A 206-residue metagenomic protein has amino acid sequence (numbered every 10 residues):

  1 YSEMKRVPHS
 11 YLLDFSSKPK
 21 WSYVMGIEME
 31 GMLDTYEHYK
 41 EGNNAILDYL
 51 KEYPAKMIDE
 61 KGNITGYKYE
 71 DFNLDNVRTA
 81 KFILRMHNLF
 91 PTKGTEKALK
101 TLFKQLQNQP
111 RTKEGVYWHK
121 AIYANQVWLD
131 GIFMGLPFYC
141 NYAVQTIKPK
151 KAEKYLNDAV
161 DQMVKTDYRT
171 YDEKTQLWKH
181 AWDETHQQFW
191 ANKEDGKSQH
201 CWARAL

Functional and structural regions predicted by a protein language model:
Y1-L206: Glycan-recognition and catalytic cores of secretory/periplasmic carbohydrate-active enzymes
